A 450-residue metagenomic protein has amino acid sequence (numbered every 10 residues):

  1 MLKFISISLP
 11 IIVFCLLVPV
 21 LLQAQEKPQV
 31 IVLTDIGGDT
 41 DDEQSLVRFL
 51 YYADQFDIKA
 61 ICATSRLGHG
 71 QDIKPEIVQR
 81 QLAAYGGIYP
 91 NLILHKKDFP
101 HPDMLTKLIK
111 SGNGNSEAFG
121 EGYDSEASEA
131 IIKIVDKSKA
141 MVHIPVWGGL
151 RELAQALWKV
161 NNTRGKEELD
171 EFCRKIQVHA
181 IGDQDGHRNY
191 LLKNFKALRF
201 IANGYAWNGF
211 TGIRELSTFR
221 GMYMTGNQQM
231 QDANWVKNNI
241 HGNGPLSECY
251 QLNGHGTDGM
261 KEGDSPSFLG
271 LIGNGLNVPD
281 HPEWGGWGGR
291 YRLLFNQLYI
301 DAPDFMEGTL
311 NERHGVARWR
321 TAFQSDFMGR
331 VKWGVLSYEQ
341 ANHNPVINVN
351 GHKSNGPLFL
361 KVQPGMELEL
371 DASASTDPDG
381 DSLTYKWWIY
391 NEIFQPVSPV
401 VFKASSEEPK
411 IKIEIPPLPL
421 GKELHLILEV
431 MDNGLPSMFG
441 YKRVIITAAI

Functional and structural regions predicted by a protein language model:
M1-Q25: Bacterial Sec-dependent N-terminal signal peptides
Q25-E369, S373-V400, K410-I411, L418-E423: N-terminal acidic, glycine/proline-rich low-complexity segments
M431-S437: Short, solvent-exposed loop/turn segments at the edges of extracellular beta-sandwich modules
S437-V444: Extracellular and select intracellular beta-sandwich modules with Ser/Thr-enriched, small-residue motifs on
T447-I450: Extracellular interdomain linker/stem segments of modular secreted and single-pass surface proteins
